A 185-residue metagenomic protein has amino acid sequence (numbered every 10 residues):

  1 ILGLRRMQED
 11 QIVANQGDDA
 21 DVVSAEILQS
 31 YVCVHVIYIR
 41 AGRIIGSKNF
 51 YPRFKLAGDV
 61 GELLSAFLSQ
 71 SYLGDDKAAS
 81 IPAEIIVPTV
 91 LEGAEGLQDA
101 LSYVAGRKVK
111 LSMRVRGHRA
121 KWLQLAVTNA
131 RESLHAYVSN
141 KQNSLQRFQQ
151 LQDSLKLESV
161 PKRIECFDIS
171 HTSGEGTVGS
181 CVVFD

Functional and structural regions predicted by a protein language model:
L2-D185: Conserved catalytic/ligand-binding micro-motifs in nucleotide and anionic cofactor chemistry
